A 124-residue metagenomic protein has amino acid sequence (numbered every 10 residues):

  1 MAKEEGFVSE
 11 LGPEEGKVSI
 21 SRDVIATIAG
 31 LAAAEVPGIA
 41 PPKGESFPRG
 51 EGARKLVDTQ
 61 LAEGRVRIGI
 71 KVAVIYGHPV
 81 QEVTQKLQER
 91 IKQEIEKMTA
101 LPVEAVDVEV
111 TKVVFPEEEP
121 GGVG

Functional and structural regions predicted by a protein language model:
M1-V80, Q85, L101-D107, T111-V113 (+1 more regions): Contiguous, often N-terminal, cationic amphipathic patches that form binding interfaces
K92: Glycine-rich active-site/cofactor-binding loop and its immediate structural neighborhood
